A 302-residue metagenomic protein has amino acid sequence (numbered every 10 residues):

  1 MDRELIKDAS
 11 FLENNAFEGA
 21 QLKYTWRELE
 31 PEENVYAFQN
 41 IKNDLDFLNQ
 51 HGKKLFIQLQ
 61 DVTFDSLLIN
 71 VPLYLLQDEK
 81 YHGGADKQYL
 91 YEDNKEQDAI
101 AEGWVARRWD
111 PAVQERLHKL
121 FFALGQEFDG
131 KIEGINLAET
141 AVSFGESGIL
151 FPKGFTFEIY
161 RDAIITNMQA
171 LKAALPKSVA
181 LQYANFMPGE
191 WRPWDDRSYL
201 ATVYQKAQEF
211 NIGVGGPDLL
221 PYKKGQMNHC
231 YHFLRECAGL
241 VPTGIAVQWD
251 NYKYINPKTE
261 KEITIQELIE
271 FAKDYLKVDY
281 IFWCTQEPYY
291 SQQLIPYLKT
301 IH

Functional and structural regions predicted by a protein language model:
M1-I159, Q169-D195, I212-M227: Aromatic-lined carbohydrate-binding surfaces of glycoside hydrolases
D8-A9, I41-D46, F121-G125, I164-K172 (+3 more regions): Generic structural signal for well-ordered alpha-helices, preferentially at hydrophobic/aromatic core positions
L55-F56, Q60, F64, Q208-H302: Substrate-binding cleft of secreted/luminal carbohydrate-active enzymes
D162, Y183, Y204, Q208-E209: A beta-strand-dominated structural motif
R192-A207: Short, electropositive alpha-helical surface patch
